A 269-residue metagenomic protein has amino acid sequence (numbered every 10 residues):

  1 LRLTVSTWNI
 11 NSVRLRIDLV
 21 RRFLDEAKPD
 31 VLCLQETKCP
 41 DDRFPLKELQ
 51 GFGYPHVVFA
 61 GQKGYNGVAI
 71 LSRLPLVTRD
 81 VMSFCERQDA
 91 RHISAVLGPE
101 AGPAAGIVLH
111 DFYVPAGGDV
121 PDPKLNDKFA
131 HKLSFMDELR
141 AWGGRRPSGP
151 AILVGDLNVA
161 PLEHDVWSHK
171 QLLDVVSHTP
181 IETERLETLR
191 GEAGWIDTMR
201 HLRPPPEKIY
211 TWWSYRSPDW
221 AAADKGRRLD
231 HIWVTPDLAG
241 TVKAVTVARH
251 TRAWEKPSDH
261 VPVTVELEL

Functional and structural regions predicted by a protein language model:
L1-F52, V58, Y65-V68, L189: N-terminal, active-site-proximal structural segment of metallo-dependent hydrolase catalytic domains
R2-S12, A105-P121, L125, V154 (+1 more regions): Active-site-proximal beta-strand elements of phosphoester/diester hydrolases
V5-N9, L24-D42, L109, L139-E163 (+4 more regions): Active-site beta-strand/loop signature of hydrolases that rely on acidic residues for catalysis
T37-D119: Structured beta-strand-rich core segments of catalytic domains in phosphoester-bond hydrolases
F52-Y54, S134-H231: Metal-dependent phosphoesterases centered on the DNase I-like endonuclease/exonuclease/phosphatase
G64-T78, D219-T241: Conserved beta strand-loop-helix elements of the APE1-like EEP
R73, A95-A104, D224, T235-P236 (+2 more regions): Active-site beta-strand termini and strand-to-loop segments that position acidic
V114-M136, K170-V175: Surface-exposed cleft-lining segments at the edges of enzyme active sites
